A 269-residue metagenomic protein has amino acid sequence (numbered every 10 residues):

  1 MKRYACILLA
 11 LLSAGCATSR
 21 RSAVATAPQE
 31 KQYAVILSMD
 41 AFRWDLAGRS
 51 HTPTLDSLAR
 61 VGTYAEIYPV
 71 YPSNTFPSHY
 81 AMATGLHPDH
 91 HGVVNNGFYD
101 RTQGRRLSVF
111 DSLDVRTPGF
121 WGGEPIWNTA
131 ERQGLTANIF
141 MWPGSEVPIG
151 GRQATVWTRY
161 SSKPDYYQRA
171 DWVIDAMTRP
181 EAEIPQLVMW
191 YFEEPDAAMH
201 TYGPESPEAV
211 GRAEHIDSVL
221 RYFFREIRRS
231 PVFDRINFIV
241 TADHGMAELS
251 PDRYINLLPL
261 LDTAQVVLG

Functional and structural regions predicted by a protein language model:
M1-Y4: Positively charged n-region of N-terminal signal peptides that target proteins for export
A14-G15: C-terminal motif of bacterial Sec signal peptides marking the signal peptidase cleavage site
T18-Y64: Active-site-proximal N-terminal segment of extracellular/periplasmic enzymes that hydrolyze or transfer
E30, F110-L113, G203, P207 (+2 more regions): Secreted, luminal/periplasmic, and some membrane-associated catalytic domains that remodel anionic oxygen-ester
E30-A34, V61-T63, R132-N138, A182-V188 (+1 more regions): Loop/turn elements at helix/coil->beta-strand transitions in domains of secreted/extracellular proteins
A41-W44, Y64-A65, Y71-T75, P88-D89 (+4 more regions): Solvent-exposed loop/turn segments at secondary-structure junctions within structured extracellular/periplasmic domains
D45-H91: Short, structured active-site-proximal loop/turn typified by the sulfatase FGly-forming signature C/S-X-P-X-R
L86-P204: His/Asp/Glu-rich, glycine-adjacent segments that coordinate divalent cations and/or stabilize oxyanion chemistry on
